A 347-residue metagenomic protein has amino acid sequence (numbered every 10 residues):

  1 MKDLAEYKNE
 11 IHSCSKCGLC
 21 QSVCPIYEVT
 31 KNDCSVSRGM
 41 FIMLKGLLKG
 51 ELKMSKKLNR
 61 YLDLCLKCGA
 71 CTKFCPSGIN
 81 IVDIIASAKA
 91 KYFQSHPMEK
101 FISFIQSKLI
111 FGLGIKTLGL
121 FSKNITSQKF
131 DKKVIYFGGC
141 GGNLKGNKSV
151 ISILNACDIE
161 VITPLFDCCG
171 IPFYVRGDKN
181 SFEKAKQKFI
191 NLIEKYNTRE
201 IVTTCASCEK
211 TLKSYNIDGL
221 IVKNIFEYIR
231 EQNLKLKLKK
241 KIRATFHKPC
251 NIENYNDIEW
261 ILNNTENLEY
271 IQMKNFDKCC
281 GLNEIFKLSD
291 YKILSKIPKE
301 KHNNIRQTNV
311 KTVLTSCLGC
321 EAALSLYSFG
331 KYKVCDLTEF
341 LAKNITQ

Functional and structural regions predicted by a protein language model:
M1-R60: N-terminal cysteine/histidine-rich coordination modules
N9-Y27, N59-I79, P249-N251, D277-K278: Cysteine-centered iron-sulfur cluster-binding motifs in ferredoxin-type domains/subunits of redox enzymes
V29-T30, A206-S207, Y228: Short glycine-enriched loops at secondary-structure junctions
F41-N216: Iron-sulfur-cluster electron-transfer modules
G78, G139-N224, E253-Q347: Cofactor-cradling patches in redox/metallo enzymes
D131, K240-K241, V310: Phosphate-coordination loops involved in phosphoryl transfer and adenosine-cofactor binding
V134-Y136, R243-A244, V313: Conserved hydrophobic helix-helix packing surfaces used for dimerization/oligomerization
I225, E231-T265: C-terminal amphipathic alpha-helical segment
